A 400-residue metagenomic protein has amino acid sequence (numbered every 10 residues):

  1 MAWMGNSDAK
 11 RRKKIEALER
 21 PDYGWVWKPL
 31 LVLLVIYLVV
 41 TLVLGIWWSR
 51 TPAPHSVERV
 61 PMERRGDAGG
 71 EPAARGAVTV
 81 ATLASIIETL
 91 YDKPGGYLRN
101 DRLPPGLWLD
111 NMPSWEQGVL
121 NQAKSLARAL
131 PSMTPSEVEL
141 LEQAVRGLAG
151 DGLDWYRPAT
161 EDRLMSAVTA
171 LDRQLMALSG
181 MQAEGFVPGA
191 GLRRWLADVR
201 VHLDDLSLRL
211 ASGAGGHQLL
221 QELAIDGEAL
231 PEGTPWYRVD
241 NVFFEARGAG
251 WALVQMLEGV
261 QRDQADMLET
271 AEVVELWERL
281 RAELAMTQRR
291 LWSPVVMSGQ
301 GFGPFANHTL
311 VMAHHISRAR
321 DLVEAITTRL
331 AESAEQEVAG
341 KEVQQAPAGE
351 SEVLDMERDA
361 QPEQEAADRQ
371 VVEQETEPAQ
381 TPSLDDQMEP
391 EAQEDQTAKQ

Functional and structural regions predicted by a protein language model:
M1-Y23: N-terminal Lys/Arg-rich, disordered targeting/topogenic segments
K13-A17, V40-A73, G150-L164, V168-L171 (+2 more regions): Alpha-helical transmembrane segments and their helix-helix packing motifs
L30-L44: Hydrophobic membrane-insertion alpha-helices, especially the h-region of bacterial N-terminal signal peptides
G45-R64, L253-Q400: A cross-kingdom marker for long, charged
S56-R163, A331: N-terminal Sec/ER secretory leader and immediately downstream segment of secreted/extracellular precursors
N100-N111, L140, D151-W155, L230-P231 (+2 more regions): A cross-kingdom feature marking solvent-exposed beta-strand/loop segments within repeated, beta-rich binding/scaffold
S114-G215, E324-L330: Hydrophobic, ordered structural segments
L164-R289: Extended amphipathic alpha-helical interaction segments
